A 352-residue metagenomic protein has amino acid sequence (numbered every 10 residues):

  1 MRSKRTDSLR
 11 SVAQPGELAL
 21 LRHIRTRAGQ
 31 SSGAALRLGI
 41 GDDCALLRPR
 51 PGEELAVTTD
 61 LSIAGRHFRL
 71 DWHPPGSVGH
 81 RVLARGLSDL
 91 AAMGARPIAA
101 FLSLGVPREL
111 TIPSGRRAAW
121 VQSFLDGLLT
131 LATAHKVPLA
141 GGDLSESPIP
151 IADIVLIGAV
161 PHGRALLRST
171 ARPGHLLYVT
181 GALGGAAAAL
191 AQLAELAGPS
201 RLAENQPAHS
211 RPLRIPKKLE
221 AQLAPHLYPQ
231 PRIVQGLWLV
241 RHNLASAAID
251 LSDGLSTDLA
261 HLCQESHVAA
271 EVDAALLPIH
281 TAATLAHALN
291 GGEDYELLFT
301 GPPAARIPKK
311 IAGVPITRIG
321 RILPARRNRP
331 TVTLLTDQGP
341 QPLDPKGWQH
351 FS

Functional and structural regions predicted by a protein language model:
R2-A19, H23-G29, E53, H73 (+4 more regions): Glycine-/charge-enriched secondary-structure boundary and capping motifs
R10-A13, D71-H80, A224-L227: Active-site pocket-shaping loop/turn-to-helix segments
A19-V179: Glycine-rich phosphate/pyrophosphate-binding loop regions near the starts of catalytic domains
L47-P49, I157-G158, T180, A191-L193 (+2 more regions): Short beta-strand-to-turn element immediately C-terminal to the catalytic PLP-Schiff-base lysine in fold type I
T59, L166-L237: Short, acidic (Asp/Glu-rich) active-site segment that either coordinates a divalent metal cofactor
L61-S62, L183, G254, A304: Short glycine-rich anion-binding loops that position phosphate/pyrophosphate groups of nucleotides and phosphorylated
R66, A187-A189, L259: Short helix/loop capping segments that flank catalytic or ligand/cofactor-binding pockets
L83, L125, R232-I233, S256: Generic non-transmembrane alpha-helix signal with a bias for helix starts/N-cap capping motifs
